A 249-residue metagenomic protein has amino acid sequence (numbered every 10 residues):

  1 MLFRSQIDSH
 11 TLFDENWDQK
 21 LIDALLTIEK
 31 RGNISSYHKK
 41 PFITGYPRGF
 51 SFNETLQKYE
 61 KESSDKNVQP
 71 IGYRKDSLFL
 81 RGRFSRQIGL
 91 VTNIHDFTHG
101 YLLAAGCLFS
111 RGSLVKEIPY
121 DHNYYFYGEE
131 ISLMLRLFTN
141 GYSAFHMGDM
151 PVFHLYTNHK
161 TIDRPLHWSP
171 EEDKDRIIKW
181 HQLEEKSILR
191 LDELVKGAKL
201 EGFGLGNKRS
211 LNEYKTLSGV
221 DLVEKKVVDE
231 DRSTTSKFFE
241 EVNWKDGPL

Functional and structural regions predicted by a protein language model:
M1-L2: Short, small-residue-biased leader/transition segments that mark boundaries at the very start of proteins
H10, D96, G100, S143-D149 (+1 more regions): Extended catalytic cores and adjacent scaffolds of nucleotide/polyanion-binding enzymes
H10-F79, S143: Conserved donor NDP-sugar-binding/catalytic core segment of glycosyltransferases
T11, W17, P47-G49, A105-L114 (+3 more regions): Short, flexible loop/turn elements at secondary-structure junctions
K39, A144-L155, D163-S169: Catalytic beta-strand/loop signature of glycosyltransferases that borders the donor
F79-H95, G100-F109, K160-L249: Terminal low-complexity segments of carbohydrate-biosynthetic enzymes
L102, S113-F153: Donor nucleotide-sugar recognition loop
